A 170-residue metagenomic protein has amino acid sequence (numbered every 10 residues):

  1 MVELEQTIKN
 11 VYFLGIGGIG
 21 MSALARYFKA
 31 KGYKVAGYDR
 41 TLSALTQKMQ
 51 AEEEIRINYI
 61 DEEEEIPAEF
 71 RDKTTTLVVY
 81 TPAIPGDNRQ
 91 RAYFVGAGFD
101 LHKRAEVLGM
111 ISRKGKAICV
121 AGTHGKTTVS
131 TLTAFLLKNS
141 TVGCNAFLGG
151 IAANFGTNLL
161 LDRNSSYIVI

Functional and structural regions predicted by a protein language model:
M1-K103, V107: N-terminal leader/targeting and accessory segments in enzymes
L4, Y27-A30, E64-R71, P82-I170: Phosphate-binding loop of NTP-binding sites
